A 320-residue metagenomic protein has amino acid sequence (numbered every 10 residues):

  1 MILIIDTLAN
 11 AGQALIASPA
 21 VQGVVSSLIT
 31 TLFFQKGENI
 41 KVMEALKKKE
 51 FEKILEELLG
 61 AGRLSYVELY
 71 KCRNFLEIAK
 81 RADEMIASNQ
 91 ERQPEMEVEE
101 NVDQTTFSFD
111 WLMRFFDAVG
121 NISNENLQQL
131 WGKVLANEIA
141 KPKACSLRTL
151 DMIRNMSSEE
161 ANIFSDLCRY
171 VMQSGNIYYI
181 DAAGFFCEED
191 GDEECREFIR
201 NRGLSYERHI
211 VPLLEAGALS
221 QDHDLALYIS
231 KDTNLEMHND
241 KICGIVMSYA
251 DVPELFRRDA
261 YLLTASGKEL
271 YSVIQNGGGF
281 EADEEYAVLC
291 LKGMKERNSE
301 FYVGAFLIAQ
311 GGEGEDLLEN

Functional and structural regions predicted by a protein language model:
M1-D6: Short, strongly hydrophobic alpha-helical membrane anchors
T7-M156: Charged, alpha-helical interface segments at or near domain boundaries
I29, F33, R169-M172, L214 (+1 more regions): Hydrophobic/aromatic-lined pockets within catalytic cores
K141-D181: Winged-helix-like regulatory helical subdomains adjacent to P-loop NTPase cores
L167-E207: Short acidic, hydrophobic short linear motifs in intrinsically disordered regions
D192-S248: Short amphipathic alpha-helical interaction segments
Y228-A287: Short, amphipathic alpha-helical interaction segments positioned at domain boundaries
A282-N320: Extended, compositionally biased alpha-helical segments that mediate assembly or anchoring
